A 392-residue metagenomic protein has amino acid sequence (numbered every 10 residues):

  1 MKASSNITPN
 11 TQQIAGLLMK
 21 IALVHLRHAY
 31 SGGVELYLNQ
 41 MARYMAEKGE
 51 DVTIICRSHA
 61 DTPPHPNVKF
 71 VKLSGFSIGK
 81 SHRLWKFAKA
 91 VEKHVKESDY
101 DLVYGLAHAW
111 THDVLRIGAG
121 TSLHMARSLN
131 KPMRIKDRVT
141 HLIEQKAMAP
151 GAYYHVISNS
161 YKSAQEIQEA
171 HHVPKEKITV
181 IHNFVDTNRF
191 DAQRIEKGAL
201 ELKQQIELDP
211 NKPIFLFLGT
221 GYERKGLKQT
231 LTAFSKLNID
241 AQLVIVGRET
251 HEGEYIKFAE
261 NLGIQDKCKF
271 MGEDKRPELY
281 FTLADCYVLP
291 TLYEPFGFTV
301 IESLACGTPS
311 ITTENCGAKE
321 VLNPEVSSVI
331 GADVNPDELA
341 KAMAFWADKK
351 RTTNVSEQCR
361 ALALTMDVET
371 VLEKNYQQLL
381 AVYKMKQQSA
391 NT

Functional and structural regions predicted by a protein language model:
L36-Q40, P213-K236, G253: A conserved mid-protein helix/loop that constitutes part of the nucleotide-sugar donor-binding site
R57-H59, V185, L218-T220, Q242-Y255: Glycosyltransferase donor-sugar binding loop
K162, F184: Carbohydrate-associated surface elements
Y255-E273: Nucleotide-activated donor-binding/catalytic signature segment of Leloir-type glycosyltransferases, i.e., the conserved
E273-D274, Y280-A284: Short alpha-helical donor nucleotide-sugar binding micro-motif in glycosyltransferases
L292: Aromatic "clamp/platform" in nucleotide-sugar-dependent glycosyltransferases that forms part of the donor/acceptor
P309-T312: Short hydrophobic beta-strand element within catalytic cores of glycosyltransferases and related nucleotide-activated
K319-A344: Change "using UDP/GDP/dTDP sugars" to "using nucleotide sugars
